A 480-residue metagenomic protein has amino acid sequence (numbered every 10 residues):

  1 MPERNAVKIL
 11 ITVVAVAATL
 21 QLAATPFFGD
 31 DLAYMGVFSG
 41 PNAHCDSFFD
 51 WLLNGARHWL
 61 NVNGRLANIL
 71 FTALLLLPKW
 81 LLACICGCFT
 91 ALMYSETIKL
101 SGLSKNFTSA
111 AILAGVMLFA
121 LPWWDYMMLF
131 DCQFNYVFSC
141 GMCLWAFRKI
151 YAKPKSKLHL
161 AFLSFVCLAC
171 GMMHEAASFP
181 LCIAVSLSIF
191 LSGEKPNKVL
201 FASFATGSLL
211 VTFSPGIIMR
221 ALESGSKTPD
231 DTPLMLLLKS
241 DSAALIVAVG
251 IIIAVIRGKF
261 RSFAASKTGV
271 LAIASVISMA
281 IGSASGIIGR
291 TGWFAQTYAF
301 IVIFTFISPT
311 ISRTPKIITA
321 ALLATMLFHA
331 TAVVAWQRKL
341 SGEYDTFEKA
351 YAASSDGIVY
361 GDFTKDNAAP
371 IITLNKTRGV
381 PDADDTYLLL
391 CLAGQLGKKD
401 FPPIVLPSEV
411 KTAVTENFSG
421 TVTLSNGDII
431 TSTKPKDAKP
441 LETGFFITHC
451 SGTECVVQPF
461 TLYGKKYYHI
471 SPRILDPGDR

Functional and structural regions predicted by a protein language model:
R4-L60, L66, T72-L92, S101-N106 (+2 more regions): Intrinsically disordered, polar/acidic, low-complexity terminal segments
N61, R65, T108-Y151, M173-H174 (+2 more regions): Membrane-interface micro-motifs in multi-pass membrane enzymes
T90-K99, S186-F190, A243-A265: Hydrophobic, aromatic-rich transmembrane alpha-helices and their immediate juxtamembrane boundary segments
A110-L118, V199-T206, F260-S283: Transmembrane alpha-helix segments characteristic of polytopic inner-membrane glycan-assembly/cell-envelope
C143-L160, K195: Membrane-interface transmembrane helices that cradle and orient dolichyl/undecaprenyl
K157-F162, A202-A205, R261, P309-A332: Signature aromatic-anchored transmembrane alpha helix within multi-pass, membrane-resident enzymes that catalyze glycan
H159-E175, L181: Membrane-interface alpha helices of multi-pass inner-membrane proteins
P180-A205: Perimembrane helix-loop-helix junctions
